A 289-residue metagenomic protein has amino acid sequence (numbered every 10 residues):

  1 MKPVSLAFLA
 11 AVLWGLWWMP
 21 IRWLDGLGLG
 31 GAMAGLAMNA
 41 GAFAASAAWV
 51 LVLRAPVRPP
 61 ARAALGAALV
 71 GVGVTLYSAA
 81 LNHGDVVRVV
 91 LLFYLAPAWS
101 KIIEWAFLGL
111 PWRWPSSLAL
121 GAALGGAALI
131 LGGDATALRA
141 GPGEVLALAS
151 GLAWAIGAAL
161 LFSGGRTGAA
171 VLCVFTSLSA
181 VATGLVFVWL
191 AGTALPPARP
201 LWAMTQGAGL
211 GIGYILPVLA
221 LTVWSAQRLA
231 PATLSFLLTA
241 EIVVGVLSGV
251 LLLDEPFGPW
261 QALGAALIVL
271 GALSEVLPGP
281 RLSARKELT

Functional and structural regions predicted by a protein language model:
K2-A10, V50-L76, L120, P142-S150 (+2 more regions): Loop-to-transmembrane-helix transition segments
S5, A37, V90-L95, L161-S179 (+1 more regions): Helix-helix packing/entry segments at the starts of transmembrane helices
A7, A11-W23, S46, S100-K101 (+2 more regions): Transmembrane alpha-helical segments that form core, pore/gating elements of small-molecule transporters/exporters
G15, M19, A47, A67 (+5 more regions): Hydrophobic/small/kink-forming positions within alpha-helical transmembrane segments of polytopic membrane proteins
L24, A34, A80, L92 (+6 more regions): Hydrophobic/aromatic residues within transmembrane alpha-helices of multi-pass small-molecule transporters
A42-P59, V72, L124-L138, S179-T205 (+3 more regions): Membrane-interface helix-cap regions at the ends of transmembrane helices in multi-pass membrane proteins
V50-L51, A79, A96-L118, V243-A262: C-terminal transmembrane-helix exit sites in multi-pass transporters
P115-G133, W260-P278: Hydrophobic transmembrane alpha-helices of multi-pass small-molecule transport proteins
